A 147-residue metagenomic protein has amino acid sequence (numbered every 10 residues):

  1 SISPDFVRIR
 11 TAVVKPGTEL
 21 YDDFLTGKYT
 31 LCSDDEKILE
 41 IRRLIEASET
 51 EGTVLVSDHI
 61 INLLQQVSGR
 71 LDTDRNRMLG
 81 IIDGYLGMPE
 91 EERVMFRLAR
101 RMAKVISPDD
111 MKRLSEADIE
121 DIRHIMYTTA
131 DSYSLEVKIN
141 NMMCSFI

Functional and structural regions predicted by a protein language model:
S3-R8, A12-I147: Auxiliary Fe-S-binding modules of radical SAM enzymes
